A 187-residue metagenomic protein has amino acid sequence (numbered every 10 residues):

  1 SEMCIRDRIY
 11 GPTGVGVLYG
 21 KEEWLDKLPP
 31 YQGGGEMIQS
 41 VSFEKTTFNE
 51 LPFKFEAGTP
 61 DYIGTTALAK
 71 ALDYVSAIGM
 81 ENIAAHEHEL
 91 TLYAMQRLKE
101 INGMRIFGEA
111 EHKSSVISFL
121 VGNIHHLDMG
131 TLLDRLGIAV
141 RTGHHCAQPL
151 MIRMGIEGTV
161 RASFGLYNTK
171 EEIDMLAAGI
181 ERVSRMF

Functional and structural regions predicted by a protein language model:
M3-I5: Short, small-residue-biased leader/transition segments that mark boundaries at the very start of proteins
D7, A57, S118, G165: Glycine- and other small-residue-rich loops at beta-strand/loop junctions that grip anionic moieties
Y10-G14, G20-H86: Active-site C-terminal subdomain of aminotransferase-like
P52, S114-V116, E157-R161: Short, solvent-exposed beta-strand edge segments and adjacent coil->beta transition regions
E56, V75-H125: Conserved small-domain helix->loop->beta segment predominantly found in fold-type I
A69, G130, R135-A139, A147-F187: PLP-dependent enzyme catalytic core of the Aspartate aminotransferase-like
